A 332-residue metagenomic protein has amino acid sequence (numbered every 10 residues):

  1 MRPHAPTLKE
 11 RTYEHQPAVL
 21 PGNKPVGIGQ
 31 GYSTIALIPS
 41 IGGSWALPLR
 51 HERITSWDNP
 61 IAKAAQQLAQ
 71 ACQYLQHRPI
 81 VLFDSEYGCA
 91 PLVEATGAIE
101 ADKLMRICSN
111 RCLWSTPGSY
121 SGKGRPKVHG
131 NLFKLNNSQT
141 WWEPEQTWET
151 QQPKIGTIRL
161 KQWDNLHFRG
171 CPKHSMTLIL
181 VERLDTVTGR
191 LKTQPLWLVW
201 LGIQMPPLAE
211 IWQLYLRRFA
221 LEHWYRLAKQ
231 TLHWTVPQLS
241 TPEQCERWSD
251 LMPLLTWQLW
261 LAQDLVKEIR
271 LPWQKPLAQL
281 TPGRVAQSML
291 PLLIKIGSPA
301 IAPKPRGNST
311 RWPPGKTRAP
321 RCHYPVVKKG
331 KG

Functional and structural regions predicted by a protein language model:
M1-I41, L166: Active-site-proximal, Lys/Arg-enriched surface segment that forms a nucleic-acid-binding/basic interface patch
A5-K9, S40-G332: Single, function-defining residue in the core of a domain
